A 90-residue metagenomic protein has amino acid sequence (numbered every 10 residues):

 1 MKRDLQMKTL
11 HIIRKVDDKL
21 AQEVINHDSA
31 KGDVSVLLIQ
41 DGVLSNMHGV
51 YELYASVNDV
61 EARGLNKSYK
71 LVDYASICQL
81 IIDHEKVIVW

Functional and structural regions predicted by a protein language model:
Q6-L10: Extreme N-terminal starter segment of soluble prokaryotic enzymes
I12-V16, I39-D41, W90: Structural motif
I12-V16, S35, G64-S68: Short, flexible loop segments at the rims of nucleotide/cofactor-binding pockets, characterized by
V16-I39: Histidine-anchored nucleotide/phosphate-binding helix
K19-A21, G42-M47, A62-R63: Short, charged/polar "capping" segments at the starts of alpha-helices and the immediately preceding loops
K31, V50-Y51, H84-E85: Short, well-ordered alpha-helix to beta-strand connector turns
V34-D41, E52-D59: Short internal beta-strands
K67-W90: C-terminal structural segments of small proteins and small subunits
